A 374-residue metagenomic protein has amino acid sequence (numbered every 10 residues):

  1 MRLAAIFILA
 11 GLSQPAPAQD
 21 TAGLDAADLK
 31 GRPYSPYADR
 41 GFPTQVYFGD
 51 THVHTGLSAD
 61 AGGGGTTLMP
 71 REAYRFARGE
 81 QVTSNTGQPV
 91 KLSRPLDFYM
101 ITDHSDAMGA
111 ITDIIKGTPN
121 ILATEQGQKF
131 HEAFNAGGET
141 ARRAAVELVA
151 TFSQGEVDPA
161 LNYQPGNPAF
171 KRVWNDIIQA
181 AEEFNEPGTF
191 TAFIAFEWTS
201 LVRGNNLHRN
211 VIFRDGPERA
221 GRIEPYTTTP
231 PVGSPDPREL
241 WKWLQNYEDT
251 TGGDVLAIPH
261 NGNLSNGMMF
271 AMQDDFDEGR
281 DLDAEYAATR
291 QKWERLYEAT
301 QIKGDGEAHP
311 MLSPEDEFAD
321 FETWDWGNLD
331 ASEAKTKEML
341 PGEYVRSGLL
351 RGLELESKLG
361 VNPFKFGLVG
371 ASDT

Functional and structural regions predicted by a protein language model:
R2-L12: Bacterial N-terminal signal peptides
Q14-A18: Sec/Tat signal peptide C-region and signal peptidase I cleavage site
Q19-T374: Extended, charged catalytic domains and RNA/DNA-binding interfaces, predominantly in divalent-metal-using enzymes
